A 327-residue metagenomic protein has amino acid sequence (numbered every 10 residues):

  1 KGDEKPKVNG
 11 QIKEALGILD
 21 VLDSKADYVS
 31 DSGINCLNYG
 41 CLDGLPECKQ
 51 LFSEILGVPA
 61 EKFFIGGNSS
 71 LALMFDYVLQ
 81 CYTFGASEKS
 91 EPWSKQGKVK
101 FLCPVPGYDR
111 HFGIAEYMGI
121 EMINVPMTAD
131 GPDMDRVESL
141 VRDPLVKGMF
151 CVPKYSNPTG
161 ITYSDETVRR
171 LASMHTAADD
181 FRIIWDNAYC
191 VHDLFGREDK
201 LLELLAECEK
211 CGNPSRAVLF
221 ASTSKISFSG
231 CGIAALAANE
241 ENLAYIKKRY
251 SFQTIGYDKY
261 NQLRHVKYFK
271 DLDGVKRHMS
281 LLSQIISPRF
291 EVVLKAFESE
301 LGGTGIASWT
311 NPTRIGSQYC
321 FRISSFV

Functional and structural regions predicted by a protein language model:
K1-D27, S251, K267-F269, F321: N-terminal basic, amphipathic alpha-helical segments
S24-Y28, S32-D179, C190-G212: Conserved core of the PLP fold type I
V58, R277, F297-W309: Surface-exposed helix-capping loop/turn segments at secondary-structure junctions
G66, S94, A206-S287, A296-E300: Conserved core segment of the aminotransferase class I/II
I183-I184: Residue-level marker for buried hydrophobic side chains located in beta-strands that build the well-ordered beta-sheet
N187: Walker B catalytic acidic pair
S280-L294, I306-S324: Conserved glycine-rich beta-strand-loop-beta hairpin in the small C-terminal domain of fold type I
V327: Short, conserved charged micro-motifs
